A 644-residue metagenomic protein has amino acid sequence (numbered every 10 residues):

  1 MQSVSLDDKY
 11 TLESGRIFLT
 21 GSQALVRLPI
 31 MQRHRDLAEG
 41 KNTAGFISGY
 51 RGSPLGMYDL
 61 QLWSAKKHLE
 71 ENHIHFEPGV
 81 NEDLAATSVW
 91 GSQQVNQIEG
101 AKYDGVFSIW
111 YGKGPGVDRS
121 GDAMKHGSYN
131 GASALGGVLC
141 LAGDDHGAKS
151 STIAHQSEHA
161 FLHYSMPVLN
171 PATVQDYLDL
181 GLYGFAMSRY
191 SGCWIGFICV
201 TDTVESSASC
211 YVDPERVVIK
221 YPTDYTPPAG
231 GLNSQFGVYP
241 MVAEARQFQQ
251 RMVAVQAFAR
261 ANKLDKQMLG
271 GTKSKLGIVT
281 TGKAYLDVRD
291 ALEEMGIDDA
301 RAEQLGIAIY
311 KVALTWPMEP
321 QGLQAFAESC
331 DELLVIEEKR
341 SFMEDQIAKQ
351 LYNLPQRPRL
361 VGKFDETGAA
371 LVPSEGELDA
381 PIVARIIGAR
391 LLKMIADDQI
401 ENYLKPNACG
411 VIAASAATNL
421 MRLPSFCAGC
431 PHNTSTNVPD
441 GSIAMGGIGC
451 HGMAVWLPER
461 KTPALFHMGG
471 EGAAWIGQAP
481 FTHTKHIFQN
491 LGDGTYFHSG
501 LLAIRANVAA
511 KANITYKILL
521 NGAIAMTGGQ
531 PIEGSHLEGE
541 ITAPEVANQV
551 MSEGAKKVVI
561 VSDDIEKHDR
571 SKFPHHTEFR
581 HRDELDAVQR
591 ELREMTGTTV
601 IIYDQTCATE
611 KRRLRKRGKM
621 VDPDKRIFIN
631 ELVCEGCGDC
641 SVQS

Functional and structural regions predicted by a protein language model:
M1-L28, Q32, P171-F426, P431 (+3 more regions): Flexible, low-complexity linker and terminal segments
M1-V174, V200-D202, T272-K275, V279 (+2 more regions): Thiamine diphosphate
P54, E82-T87, R301-G322, G362-L371 (+3 more regions): Short connector loops at secondary-structure junctions
M57-W63, S88-G91, R119-A123, A148-Q156 (+16 more regions): Short acidic, glycine/serine/threonine-rich loops at helix termini
K67-V80, Y129-L141, I219-L232, K511-L519 (+1 more regions): A glycine-rich helix N-cap at a beta->alpha junction
N72-I74, D144-H146, Y164-L169, D331 (+5 more regions): Short beta-alpha connecting loops at secondary-structure transitions that line or flank enzyme active sites
D144-W194, V200, Y225-P240, K485 (+1 more regions): Conserved thiamine diphosphate
V455-T599, R612: Thiamine diphosphate
